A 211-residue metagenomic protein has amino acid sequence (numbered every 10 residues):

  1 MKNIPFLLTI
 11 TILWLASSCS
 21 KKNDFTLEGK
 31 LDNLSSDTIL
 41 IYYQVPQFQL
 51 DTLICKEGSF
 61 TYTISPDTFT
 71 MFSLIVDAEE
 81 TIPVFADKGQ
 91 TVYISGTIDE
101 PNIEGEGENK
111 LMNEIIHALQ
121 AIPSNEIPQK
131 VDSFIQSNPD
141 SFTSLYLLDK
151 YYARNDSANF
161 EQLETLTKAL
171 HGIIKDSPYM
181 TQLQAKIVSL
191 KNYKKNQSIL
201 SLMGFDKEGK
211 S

Functional and structural regions predicted by a protein language model:
M1-S17: Sec-dependent bacterial lipoprotein signal peptides
C19-N138: A non-transmembrane, solvent-exposed segment enriched in polar/low-complexity residues
N33, N125, N155-A158, I174 (+1 more regions): Alpha-helix capping and inter-helical loop/turn segments
I122-P128, S157-E164: Helix-turn-helix repeat elements of alpha-solenoid scaffolds
V131, F160-L170, S198-L202: Alpha-helical repeat scaffolds
S137-S141, I173-T181: Short solvent-exposed coil/turn linkers within tandem alpha-helical repeat scaffolds
D140-A153: Amphipathic alpha-helical repeat scaffolds of TPR domains
T181-S211: N-terminal "domain-start" segment that seeds a small globular fold
